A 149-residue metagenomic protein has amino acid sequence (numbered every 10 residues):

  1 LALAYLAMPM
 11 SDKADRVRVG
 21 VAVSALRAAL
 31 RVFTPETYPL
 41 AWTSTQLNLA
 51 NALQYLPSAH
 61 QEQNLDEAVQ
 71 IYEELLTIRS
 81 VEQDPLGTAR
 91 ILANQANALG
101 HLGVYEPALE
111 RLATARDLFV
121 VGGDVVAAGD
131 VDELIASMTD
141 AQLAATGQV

Functional and structural regions predicted by a protein language model:
A2-A7, L40-Y55, L86-H101, A127-S137: Conserved alpha-helical positions within TPR/SEL1-like repeat arrays
Y5-V21, Q54-E67, G100-P107, A141-V149: Short coil/turn connectors between adjacent alpha-helices in alpha-solenoid helical repeat scaffolds
V17, V21, T37-L40, S44 (+2 more regions): Residues within HEAT/ARM-like alpha-solenoid scaffolds
V19, L26, L65, Y72 (+3 more regions): Inward-facing hydrophobic residues that define packing positions of alpha-helical scaffold repeats
R27-P35, Q70-S80, T114-D124: Amphipathic alpha-helical segments of tetratricopeptide repeats
E106-V149: C-terminal non-catalytic interaction modules
